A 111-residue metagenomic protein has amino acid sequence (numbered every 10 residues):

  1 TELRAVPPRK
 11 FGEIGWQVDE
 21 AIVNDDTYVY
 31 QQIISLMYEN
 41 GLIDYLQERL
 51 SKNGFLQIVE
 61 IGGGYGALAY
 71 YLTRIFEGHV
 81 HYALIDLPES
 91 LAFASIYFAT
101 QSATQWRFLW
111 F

Functional and structural regions predicted by a protein language model:
T1-L50: Conserved Class I S-adenosyl-L-methionine-dependent methyltransferase catalytic core
E39, I58-I61, A69: Core of folded catalytic or high-affinity ligand/protein-binding domains in predominantly eukaryotic proteins
L42-N53, F76-E77, S102-Q105: Alpha-helix termini
K52-G64: Conserved class I S-adenosyl-L-methionine
Y65-E77: Conserved SAM-binding loop of SAM-dependent methyltransferases across substrates and taxa, primarily the Class I
H81-L87: Conserved SAM-binding motif I beta-strand of class I
L91-A92: Short alpha-helix immediately C-terminal to the canonical SAM-binding loop
Y97-F111: S-adenosyl-L-methionine
